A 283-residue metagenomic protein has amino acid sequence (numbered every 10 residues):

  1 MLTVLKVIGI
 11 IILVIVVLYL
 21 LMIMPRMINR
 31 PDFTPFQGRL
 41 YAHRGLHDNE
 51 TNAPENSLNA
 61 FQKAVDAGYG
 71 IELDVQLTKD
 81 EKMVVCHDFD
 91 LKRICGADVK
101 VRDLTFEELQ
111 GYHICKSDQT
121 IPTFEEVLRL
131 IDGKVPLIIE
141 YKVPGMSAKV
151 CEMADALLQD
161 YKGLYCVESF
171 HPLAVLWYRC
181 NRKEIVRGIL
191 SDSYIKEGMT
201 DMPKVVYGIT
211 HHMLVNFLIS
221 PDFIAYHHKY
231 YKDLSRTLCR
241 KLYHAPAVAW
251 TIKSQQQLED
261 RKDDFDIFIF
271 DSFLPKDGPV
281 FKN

Functional and structural regions predicted by a protein language model:
L2-N283: Phosphate-group recognition and catalysis centered on beta-loop-alpha active-site segments
